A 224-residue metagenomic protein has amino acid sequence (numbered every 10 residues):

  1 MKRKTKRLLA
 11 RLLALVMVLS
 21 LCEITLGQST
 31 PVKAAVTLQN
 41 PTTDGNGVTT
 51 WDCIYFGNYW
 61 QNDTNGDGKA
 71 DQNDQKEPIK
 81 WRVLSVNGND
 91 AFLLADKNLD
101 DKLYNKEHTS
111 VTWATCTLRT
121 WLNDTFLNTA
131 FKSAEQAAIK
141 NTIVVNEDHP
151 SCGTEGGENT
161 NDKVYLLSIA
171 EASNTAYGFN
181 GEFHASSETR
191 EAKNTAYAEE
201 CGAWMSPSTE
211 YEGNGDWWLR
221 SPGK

Functional and structural regions predicted by a protein language model:
M1-T5: Short, Lys/Arg-rich N-terminal segment immediately upstream of the first membrane anchor
K6-L19: Sec-dependent N-terminal signal peptides
L19-N40: Sec-dependent signal peptide cleavage junction
A35-K224: Collagenous Gly-X-Y triple-helix signature in extracellular proteins
